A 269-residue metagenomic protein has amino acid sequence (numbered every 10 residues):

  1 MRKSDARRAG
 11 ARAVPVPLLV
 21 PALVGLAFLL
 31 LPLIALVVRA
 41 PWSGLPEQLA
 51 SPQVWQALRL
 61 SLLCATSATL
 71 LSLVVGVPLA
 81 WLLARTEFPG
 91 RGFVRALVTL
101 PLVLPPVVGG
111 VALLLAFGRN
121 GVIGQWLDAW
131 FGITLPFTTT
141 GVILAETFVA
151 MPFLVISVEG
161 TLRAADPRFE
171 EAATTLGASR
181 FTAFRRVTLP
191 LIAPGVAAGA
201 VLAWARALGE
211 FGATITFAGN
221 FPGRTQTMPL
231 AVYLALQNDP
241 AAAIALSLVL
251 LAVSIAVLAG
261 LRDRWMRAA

Functional and structural regions predicted by a protein language model:
M1-S4: Short, intrinsically disordered terminal tails adjacent to the first/last structured region
A9-S43, P52-R163, V187, L191-G212 (+2 more regions): Membrane-water interface segments at the C-terminal ends of transmembrane alpha-helices in multi-pass inner-membrane
P89, S179-R180: Short coil/turn motifs that cap or connect alpha-helices
A165-F169: Short glycine/proline-centered loop/turn elements that form peptide/ligand docking sites
A173: The alpha-helix within a helix-turn-helix
L176-A178, P190: Glycine/proline-centered hinge or cleavage motifs at structural transition points of membrane proteins
F221-L236: Short hydrophobic, aromatic-rich alpha-helical segments embedded in or entering the lipid bilayer of multi-pass
